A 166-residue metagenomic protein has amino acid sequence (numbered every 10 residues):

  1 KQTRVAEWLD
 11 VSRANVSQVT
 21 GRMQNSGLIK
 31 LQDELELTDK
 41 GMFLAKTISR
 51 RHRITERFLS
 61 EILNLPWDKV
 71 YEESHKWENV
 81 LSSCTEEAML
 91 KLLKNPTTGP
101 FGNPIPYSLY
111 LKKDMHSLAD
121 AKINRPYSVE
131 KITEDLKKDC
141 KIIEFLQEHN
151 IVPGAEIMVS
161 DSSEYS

Functional and structural regions predicted by a protein language model:
Q2-L31, G41: N-terminal helix-turn-helix
T3, E7, G21, D39 (+6 more regions): Solvent-exposed alpha-helical segments within well-ordered globular domains of core cellular machineries
D33-H52: Basic, amphipathic "hinge/linker" alpha-helix immediately C-terminal to the N-terminal HTH DNA-binding motif
S49-E87: Ordered, amphipathic secondary-structure segments that act as subunit-interaction surfaces in large macromolecular
N79-S166: Mid-protein regulatory/catalytic core that forms ligand/cofactor-binding pockets and protein-protein interaction
